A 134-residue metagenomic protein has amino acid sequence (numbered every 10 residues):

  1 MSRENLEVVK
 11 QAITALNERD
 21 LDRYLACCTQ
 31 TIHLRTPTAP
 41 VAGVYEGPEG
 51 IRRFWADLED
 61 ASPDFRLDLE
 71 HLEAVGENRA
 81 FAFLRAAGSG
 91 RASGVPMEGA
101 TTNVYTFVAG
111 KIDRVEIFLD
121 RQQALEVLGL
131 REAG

Functional and structural regions predicted by a protein language model:
M1-Q30, G129-G134: Short, low-complexity N-terminal intrinsically disordered segments enriched in polar/charged residues
V9-A12, Y24-L25, I32, G47 (+4 more regions): Hydrophobic pocket/interface hotspot
R23-L25, T29-N78: A solvent-exposed, acidic/Ser-Thr-rich amphipathic alpha-helical stretch
E46, T102, F118-D120: Residue-level structural signal for beta-strand termini and adjacent loop
L67-E73, A100-T106, E116: Hydrophobic/aromatic beta-strand elements that line small-molecule binding cavities or substrate pockets in beta-rich
G76-A86: A short hydrophobic beta-strand element
R85-V108: Exposed beta-sheet edge and beta->alpha loop/turn motif
R114-G134: Low-complexity, intrinsically disordered terminal/linker segments enriched in charged and Gly/Pro repeats
